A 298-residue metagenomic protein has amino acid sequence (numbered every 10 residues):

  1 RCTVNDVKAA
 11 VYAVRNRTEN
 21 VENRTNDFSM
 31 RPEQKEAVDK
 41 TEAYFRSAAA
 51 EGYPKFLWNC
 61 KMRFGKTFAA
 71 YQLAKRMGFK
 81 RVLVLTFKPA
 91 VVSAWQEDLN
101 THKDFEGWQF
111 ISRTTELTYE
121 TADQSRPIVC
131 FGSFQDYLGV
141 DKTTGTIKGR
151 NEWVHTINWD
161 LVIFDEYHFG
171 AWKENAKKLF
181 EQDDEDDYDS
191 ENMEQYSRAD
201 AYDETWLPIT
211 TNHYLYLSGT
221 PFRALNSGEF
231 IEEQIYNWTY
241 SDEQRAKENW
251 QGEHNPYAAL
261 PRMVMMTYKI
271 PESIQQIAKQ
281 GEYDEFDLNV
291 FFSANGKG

Functional and structural regions predicted by a protein language model:
R1-N59, F68-K80, E97: ATP-dependent helicase/translocase motor core
A50-Y53, D123-R126, T143-D160, W206: Short basic/glycine-enriched coil/helix segment immediately N-terminal to the Walker B
R63: Walker A (P-loop) phosphate-binding loop of P-loop NTPases
T67-K103, D136: Conserved Walker A/P-loop ATP-binding site and its immediately adjacent core in helicase/helicase-like ATPase domains
P89-V91, Q135-G139, H168-F169, G219-A224 (+1 more regions): Conserved nucleotide-binding/hydrolysis micro-motifs of P-loop NTPases
K103-G145: Inter-Walker segment of RecA-like/P-loop motor cores
F134-D136, E152-L215, T220-P221: SF2 helicase catalytic motif II
H213, A224-G298: Interdomain helical connector at the RecA1-RecA2 junction of SF1/SF2 helicase-like NTPases
